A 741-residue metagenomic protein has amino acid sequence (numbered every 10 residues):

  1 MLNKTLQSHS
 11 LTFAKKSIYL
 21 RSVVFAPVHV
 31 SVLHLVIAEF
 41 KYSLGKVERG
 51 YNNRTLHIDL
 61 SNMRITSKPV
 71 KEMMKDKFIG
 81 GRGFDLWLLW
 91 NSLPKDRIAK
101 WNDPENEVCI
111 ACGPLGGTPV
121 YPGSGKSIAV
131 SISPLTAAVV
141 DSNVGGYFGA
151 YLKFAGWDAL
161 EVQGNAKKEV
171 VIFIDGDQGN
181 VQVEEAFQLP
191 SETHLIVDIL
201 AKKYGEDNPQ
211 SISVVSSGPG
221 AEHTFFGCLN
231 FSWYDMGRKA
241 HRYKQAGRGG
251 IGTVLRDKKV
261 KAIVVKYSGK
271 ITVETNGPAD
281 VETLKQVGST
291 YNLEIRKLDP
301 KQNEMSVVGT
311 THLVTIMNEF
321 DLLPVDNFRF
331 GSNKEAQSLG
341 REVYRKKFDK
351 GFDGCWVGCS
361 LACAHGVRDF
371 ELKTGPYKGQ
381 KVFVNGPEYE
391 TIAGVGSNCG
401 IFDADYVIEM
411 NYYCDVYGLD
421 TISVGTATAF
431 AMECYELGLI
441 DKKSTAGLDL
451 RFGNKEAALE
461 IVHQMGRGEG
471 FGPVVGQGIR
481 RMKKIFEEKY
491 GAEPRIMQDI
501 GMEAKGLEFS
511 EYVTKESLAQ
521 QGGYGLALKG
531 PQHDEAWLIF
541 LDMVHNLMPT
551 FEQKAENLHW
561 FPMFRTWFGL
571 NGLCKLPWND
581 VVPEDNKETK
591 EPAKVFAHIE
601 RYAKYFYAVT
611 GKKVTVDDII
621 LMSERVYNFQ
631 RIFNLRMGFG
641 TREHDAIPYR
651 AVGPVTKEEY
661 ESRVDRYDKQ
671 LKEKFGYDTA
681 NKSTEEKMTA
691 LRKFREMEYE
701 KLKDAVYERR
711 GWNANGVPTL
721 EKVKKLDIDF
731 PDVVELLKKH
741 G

Functional and structural regions predicted by a protein language model:
T5, K15-S17: Polybasic, lysine-rich low-complexity intrinsically disordered segments
L20-R21, A26: Intrinsically disordered, low-complexity proline-rich regions
F25, L33-H34, C359: Autoprocessing domains of the Hint superfamily
V32-G252, D257-T272, P278-P300, V314-P324 (+1 more regions): Protein-protein interaction/assembly regions in multi-subunit complexes
D103, S124-K126, A201-Y204, N208-V214 (+1 more regions): Extended C-terminal regions of large enzymes
